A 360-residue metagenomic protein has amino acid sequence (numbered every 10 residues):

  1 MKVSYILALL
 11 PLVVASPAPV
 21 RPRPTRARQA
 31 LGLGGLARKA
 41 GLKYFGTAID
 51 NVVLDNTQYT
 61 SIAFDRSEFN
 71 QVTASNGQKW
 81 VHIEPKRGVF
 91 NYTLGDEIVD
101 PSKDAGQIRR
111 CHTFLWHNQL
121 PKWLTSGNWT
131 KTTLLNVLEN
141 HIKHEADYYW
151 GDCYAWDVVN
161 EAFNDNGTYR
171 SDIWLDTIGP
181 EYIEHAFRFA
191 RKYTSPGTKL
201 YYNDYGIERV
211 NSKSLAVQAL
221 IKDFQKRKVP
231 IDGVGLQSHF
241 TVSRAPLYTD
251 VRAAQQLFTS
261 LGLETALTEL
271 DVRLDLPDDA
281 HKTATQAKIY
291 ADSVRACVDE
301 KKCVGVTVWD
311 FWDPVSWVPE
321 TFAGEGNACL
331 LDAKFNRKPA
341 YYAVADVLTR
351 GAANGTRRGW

Functional and structural regions predicted by a protein language model:
M1-T25: Fungal secretory targeting signals
P24-S75: Boundary/entry segment of secreted carbohydrate-active catalytic domains
R28-L36, A63, E84, K122-W123 (+7 more regions): Aromatic-rich peripheral "rim/lid" segments of glycoside hydrolase catalytic domains that contact and position glycan
G34, S67-P85, T93-I207: Substrate-binding cleft and catalytic face of glycoside hydrolase catalytic domains, especially the flexible beta-alpha
T47-N51, A74-N76, C111-L115, D157-N160 (+4 more regions): A cross-domain feature marking catalytic cores of carbohydrate-active enzymes and several ubiquitous metabolic/repair
T47-T60, W80-T93, F163-T168, I207-L215 (+3 more regions): Acidic-and-aromatic substrate-binding clefts and catalytic sites of carbohydrate-active enzymes
N51-E68, L135-A146, S212-F224, A287-A296: Short, acidic/polar
T93-I108, T177-L200, N211-D278, A291-D299 (+1 more regions): Glycoside hydrolase catalytic-domain groove-lining segments
